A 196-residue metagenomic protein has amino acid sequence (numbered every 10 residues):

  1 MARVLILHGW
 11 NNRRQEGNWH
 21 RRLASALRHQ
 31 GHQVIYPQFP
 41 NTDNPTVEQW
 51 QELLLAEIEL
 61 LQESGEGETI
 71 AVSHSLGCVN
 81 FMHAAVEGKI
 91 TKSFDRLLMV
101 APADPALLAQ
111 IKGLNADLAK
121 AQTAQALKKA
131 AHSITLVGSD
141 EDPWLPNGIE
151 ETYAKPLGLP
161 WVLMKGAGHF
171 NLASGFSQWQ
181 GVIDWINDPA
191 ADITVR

Functional and structural regions predicted by a protein language model:
A2-G67: Active-site catalytic motif of lipid deacylating hydrolases and related acyltransferases
G9, F39-T42, L97-L107: Active-site nucleophile loop of the alpha/beta-hydrolase fold
R13, D140-L145: Acidic catalytic loop of the alpha/beta-hydrolase fold
N44-V47, A167-Q178: Catalytic histidine-centered segment of alpha/beta-hydrolase-like enzymes
L61, G175-R196: Catalytic active-site module of serine/aspartate enzymes centered on a nucleophile-bearing elbow/loop
I70-V72, L97: Conserved alpha/beta-hydrolase fold motif
V72-M82: Gly/Ala-rich beta-loop-alpha elbow adjacent to hydrolase catalytic centers
A130-A131, T135-G138, D142: Short beta-strand/loop motif that positions the catalytic acidic residue of the alpha/beta-hydrolase fold
